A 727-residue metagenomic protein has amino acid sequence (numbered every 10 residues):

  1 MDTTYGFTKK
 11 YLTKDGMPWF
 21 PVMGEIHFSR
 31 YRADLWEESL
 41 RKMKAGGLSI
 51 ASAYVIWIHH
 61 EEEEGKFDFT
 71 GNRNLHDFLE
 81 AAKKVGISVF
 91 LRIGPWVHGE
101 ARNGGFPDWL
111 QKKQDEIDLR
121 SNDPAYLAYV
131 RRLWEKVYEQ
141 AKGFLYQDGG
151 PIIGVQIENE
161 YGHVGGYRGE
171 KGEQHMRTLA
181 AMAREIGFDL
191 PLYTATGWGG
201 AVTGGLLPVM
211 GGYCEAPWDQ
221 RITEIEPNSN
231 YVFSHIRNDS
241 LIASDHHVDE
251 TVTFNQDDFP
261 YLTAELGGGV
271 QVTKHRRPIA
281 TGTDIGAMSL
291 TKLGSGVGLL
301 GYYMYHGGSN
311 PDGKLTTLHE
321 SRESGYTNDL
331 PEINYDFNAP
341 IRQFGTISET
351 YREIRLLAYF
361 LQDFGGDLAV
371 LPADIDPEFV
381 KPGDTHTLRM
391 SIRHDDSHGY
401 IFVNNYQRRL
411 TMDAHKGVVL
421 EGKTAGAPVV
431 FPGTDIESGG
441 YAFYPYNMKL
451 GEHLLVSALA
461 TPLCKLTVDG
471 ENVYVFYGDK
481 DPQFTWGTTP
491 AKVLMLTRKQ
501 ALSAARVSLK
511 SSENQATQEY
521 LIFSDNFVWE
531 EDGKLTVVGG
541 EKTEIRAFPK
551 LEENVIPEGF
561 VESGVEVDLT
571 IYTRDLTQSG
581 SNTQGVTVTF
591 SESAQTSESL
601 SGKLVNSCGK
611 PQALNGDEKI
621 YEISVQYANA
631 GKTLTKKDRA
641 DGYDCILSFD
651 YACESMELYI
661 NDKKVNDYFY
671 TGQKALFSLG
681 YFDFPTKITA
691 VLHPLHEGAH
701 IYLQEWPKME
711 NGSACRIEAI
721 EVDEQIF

Functional and structural regions predicted by a protein language model:
D2-E37, R41-A45, N74-D77, P95 (+2 more regions): Extended substrate-binding grooves/exosites of carbohydrate-active enzymes
D2-G6, K14, D34-S39, G440 (+7 more regions): Extended carbohydrate-recognition surfaces in non-catalytic/accessory domains of CAZymes and lectin-like proteins
W19, V665-N666: Short hydrophobic beta-strand segments in globular cytosolic domains
V22-G24, A51-A53, V89-I93, I153 (+4 more regions): Hydrophobic faces of well-ordered beta-strands that scaffold small-molecule active sites in alpha/beta enzyme cores
W36-R102, A180, R184: Aromatic-lined substrate-binding rim segments of carbohydrate-active enzymes
Y126-K142, D148-I153, G162, L179-A183 (+7 more regions): Carbohydrate-binding surfaces of carbohydrate-active enzymes
K636-N661, Y668-F669, V691: Aromatic-lined ligand-binding clefts that engage carbohydrates, nucleic acids, or primary amines
A675-F682: Exposed aromatic-hydrophobic patches
